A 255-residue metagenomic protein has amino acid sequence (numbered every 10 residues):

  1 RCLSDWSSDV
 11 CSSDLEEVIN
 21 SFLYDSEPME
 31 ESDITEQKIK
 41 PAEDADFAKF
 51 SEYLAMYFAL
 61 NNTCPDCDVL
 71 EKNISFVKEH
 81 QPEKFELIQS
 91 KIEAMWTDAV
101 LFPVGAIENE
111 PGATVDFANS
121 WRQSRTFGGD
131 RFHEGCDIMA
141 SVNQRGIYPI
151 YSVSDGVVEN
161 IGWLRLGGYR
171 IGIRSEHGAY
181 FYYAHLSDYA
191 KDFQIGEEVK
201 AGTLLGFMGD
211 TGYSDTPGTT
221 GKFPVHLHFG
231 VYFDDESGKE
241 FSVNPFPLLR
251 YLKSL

Functional and structural regions predicted by a protein language model:
R1-C11: Single conserved hydrophobic/aromatic residue that forms the stacking wall/gate of nucleotide- or nucleobase-binding
S12, I138, G156, G202 (+2 more regions): Terminal peptide-recognition signature
D25, E30-S32, K38-E43: Long amphipathic alpha-helical coiled-coil/heptad-repeat bundle
Y53, F58-Y169, A201: Surface-exposed, glycine-biased beta-strand/turn segments
R131-N143, G172-A179, V231-F241: Small beta-barrel nucleic-acid-binding modules, principally OB-folds
Y151-D192, T216-V225: Zn2+-dependent peptidoglycan hydrolase active-site motif and core
G156-V158, G196-T211: A structural signal for short beta-strand/turn segments enriched in small hydrophobics and glycine
T220-L255: Acidic, glycine-rich catalytic/binding loops that coordinate metals and/or anionic ligands
